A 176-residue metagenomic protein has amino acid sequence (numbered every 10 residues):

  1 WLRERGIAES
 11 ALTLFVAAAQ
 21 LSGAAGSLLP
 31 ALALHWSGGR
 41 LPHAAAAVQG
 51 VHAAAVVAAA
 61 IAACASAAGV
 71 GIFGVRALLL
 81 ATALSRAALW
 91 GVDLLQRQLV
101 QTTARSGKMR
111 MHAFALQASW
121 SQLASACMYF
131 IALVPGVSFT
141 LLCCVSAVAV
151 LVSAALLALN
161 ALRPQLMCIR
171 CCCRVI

Functional and structural regions predicted by a protein language model:
W1-L21, A45-V48, M111-A115: Loop-to-transmembrane helix entry
R3-I7, P30-S37, A63-G69, A124-V150: Transmembrane alpha-helix termini and helix-breaking/packing motifs in multi-pass membrane transporters
A11, H43, A77, M109-H112 (+1 more regions): Residue-level recognition of membrane-helix boundary sites in multi-pass small-molecule transporters
F15-G38, A77-P135: Substrate-agnostic recognition of the 12-TM MFS/MFS-like secondary transporter fold
Q20-G23, Q49-V56, A118, V150-L151: Residue-level recognition of pore/gate-forming positions within transmembrane alpha-helices of multi-pass
H43-V92: C-terminal transmembrane helical hairpin of 12-TM major facilitator-type secondary transporters
V56-S66, C144-I176: Multi-pass alpha-helical transporter architecture, strongest for 12-TM Major Facilitator/SLC carriers used
